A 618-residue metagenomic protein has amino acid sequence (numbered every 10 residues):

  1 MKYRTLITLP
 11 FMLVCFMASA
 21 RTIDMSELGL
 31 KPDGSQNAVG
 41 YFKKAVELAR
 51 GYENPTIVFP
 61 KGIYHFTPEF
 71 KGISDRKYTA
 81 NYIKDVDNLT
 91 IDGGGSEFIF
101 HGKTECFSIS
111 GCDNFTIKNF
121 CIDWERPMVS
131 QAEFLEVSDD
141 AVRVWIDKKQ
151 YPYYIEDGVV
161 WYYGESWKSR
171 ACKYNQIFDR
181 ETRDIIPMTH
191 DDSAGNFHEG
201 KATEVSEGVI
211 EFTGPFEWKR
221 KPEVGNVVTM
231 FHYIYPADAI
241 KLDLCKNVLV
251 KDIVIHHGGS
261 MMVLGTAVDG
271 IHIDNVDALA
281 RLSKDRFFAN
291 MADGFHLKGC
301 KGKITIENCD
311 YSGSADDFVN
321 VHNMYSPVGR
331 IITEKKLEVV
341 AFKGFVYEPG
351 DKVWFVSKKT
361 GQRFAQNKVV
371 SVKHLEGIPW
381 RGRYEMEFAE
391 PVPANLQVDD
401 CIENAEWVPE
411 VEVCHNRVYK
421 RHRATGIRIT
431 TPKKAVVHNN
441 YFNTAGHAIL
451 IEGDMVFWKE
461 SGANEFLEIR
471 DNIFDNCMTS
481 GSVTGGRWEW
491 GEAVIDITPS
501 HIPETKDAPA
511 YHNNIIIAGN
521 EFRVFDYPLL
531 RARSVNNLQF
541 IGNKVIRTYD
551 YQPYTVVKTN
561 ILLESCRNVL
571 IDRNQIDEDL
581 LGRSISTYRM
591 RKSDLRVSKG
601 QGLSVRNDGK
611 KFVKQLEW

Functional and structural regions predicted by a protein language model:
M1-T22: Bacterial Sec-dependent N-terminal signal peptides
R21, P55, G62, T79 (+25 more regions): The right-handed parallel beta-helix/beta-solenoid scaffold, focusing on the short coil/turn and N-cap positions
M25-V58: Acidic Gly/Asp/Thr-rich repetitive segments characteristic of extracellular carbohydrate-active and adhesion proteins
K43-L48, Y52, H65-T90, I99-K118 (+12 more regions): Extracellular beta-strand-rich solenoid/capping regions of secreted or surface-exposed proteins that bind or remodel
P68, F100-C106, R126-S130, A237-A239 (+11 more regions): Short glycine/acidic-rich loop motifs that flank beta-strands on beta-rich extracellular proteins
F100, W124-R126, K149-V205, K343-P379: Ser/Thr/Gly-rich low-complexity blocks that favor extended beta-strand/coil architectures
I185-Y235, K373-V411, Y419-R421, R428: Small/polar beta-strand repeat architecture
